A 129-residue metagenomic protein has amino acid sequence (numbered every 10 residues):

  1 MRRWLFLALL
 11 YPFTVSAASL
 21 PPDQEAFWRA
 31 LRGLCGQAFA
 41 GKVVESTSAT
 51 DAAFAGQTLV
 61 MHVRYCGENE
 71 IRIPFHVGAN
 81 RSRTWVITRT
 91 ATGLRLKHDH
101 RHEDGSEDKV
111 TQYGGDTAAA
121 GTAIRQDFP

Functional and structural regions predicted by a protein language model:
W4-F13: Sec-dependent N-terminal signal peptides
V15-S19: Boundary at the C-terminal end of the N-terminal hydrophobic targeting segment
L20-T50, H98: Tryptophan-anchored aromatic micro-motifs
L34-A40, C66-P74, L94-R95: Short, hydrophobic/aromatic-rich segments at coil-to-beta transitions
A40-E68: Short, solvent-exposed loop/hinge segments that bridge or flank secondary-structure elements
G56-T58, N80-W85, D108: Short, surface-exposed coil-to-beta transition loops
W85-P129: An exposed acidic His-Trp-rich patch
